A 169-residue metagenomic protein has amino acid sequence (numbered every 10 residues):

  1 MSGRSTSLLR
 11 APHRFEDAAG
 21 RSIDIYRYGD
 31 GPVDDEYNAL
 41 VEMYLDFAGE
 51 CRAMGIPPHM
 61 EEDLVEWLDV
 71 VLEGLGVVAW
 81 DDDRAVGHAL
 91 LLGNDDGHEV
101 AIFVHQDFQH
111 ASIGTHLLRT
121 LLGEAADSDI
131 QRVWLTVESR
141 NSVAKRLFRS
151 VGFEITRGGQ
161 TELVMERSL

Functional and structural regions predicted by a protein language model:
M1-I23, R27, E162, R167-L169: Acyl-donor-binding surface of acyltransferase catalytic domains
R21-L40: A short beta-loop-alpha structural element at the N-terminal edge of CoA-dependent acyl/N-acetyltransferase catalytic
R27-G29, L92-D95, R157: Short, low-complexity Ser/Thr-rich regulatory SLiMs
E42-A101, H105: Acetyl-CoA-dependent GNAT
A101-A111, V137-E138: A short, internal acetyl-CoA/4′-phosphopantetheine-binding micro-motif in the GNAT/acyltransferase core
Q109, L118-A126: A conserved short alpha-helix in the GNAT/GCN5 acetyltransferase fold that borders and helps form the acetyl-CoA
T115, R119, S139-G158: Conserved active-site alpha-helix within GNAT-family acetyltransferase domains
A125-E138: Conserved GNAT acetyl-CoA-binding A-motif
